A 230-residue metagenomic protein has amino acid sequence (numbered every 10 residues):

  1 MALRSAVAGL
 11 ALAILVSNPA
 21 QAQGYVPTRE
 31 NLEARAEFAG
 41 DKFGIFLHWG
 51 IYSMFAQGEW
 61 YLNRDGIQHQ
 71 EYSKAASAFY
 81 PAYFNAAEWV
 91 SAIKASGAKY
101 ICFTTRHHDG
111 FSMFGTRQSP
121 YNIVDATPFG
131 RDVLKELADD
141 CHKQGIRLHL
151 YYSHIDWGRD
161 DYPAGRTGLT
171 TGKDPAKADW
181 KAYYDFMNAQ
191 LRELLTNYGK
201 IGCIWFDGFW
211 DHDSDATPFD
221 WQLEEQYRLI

Functional and structural regions predicted by a protein language model:
M1-S5, I93: Positively charged n-region of N-terminal signal peptides that target proteins for export
S5-S17: Bacterial N-terminal signal peptides
A22-I230: Mature catalytic domains of secreted/periplasmic carbohydrate-active enzymes
